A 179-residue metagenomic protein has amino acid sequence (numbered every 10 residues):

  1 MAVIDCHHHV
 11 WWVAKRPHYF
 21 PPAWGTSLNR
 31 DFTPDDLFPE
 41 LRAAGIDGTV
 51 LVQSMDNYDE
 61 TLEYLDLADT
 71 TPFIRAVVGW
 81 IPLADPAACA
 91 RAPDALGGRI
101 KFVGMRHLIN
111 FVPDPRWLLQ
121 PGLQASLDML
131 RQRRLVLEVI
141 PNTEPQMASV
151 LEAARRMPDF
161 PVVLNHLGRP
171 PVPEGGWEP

Functional and structural regions predicted by a protein language model:
M1-D69: An N-terminally biased module of ancient metal coordination in phosphate/nucleic-acid-related enzymes
I4-H8, G48-V52, R75-G79, V103-H107 (+2 more regions): Hydrophobic faces of well-ordered beta-strands that scaffold small-molecule active sites in alpha/beta enzyme cores
P22-D31, V52-Q53, V78-A84, I109-L118 (+1 more regions): Active-site mouth loops of central-metabolism enzymes
F38-A44, Y64-F73, A90-F102, Q120-Q132 (+1 more regions): Acidic (Asp/Glu)-rich catalytic clusters
M55-D56, L83, I109-F111, P141-P145 (+1 more regions): Active-site-proximal loop/turn and secondary-structure-junction residues that shape catalytic pockets, frequently
E60-T61, P86-C89, Q146-V150: Short, well-ordered alpha-helical microsegments
V78-G104, L108: Substrate-binding cleft of extracellular glycoside hydrolase catalytic domains
W117-P179: Catalytic pocket-lining loop regions of alpha/beta-barrel enzymes, especially the amidohydrolase/enolase/GH5 lineages
